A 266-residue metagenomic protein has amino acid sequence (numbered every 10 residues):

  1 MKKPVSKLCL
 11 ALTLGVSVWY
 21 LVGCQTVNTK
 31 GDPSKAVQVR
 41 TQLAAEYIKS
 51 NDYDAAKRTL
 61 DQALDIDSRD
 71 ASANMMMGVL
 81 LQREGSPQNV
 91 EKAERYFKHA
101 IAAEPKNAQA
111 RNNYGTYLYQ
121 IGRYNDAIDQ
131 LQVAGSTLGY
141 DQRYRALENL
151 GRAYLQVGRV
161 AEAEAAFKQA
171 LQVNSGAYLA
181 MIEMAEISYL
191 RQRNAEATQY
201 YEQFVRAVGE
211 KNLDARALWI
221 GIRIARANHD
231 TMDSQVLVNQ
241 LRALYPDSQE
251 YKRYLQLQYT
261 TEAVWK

Functional and structural regions predicted by a protein language model:
V18-R40: Bacterial Sec signal peptide processing site at the extreme N-terminus
D32, I66, A102-A103, T137-G139 (+3 more regions): Structural marker of alpha-solenoid helical repeat scaffolds
S34, A207-K266: Terminal, low-structured helical/coil segments at or just beyond the last alpha-helical repeat
Q42, M76-V79, N113, N149 (+2 more regions): Canonical tetratricopeptide repeat
N51-T59, E84-H99, I121-V133, V157-Q169 (+2 more regions): Structural signature of tandem alpha-helical TPR/SEL1-like repeats, specifically the intra-repeat loop/turn
A63, H99-A100, V133-T137, Q169-A170 (+2 more regions): Canonical positions in the second alpha-helix
A73, A110, Y144-A146, A180 (+2 more regions): TPR alpha-solenoid repeat register
